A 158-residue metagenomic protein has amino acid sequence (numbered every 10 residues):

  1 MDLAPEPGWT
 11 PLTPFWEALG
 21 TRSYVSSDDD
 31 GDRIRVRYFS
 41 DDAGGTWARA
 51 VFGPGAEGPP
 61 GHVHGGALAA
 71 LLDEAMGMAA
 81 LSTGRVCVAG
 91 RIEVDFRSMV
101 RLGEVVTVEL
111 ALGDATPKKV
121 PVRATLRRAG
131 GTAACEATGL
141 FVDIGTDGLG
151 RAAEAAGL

Functional and structural regions predicted by a protein language model:
M1-R49, G157-L158: Non-catalytic linker/capping segments at the edges of enzyme domains
M1-W16, V100-L102, G113-L158: HotDog/MaoC-like acyl-thioester-processing domains
F39, D95-R97, E109-G113, R127: Conserved positions in beta-strands of structured domains
W47-L71: A conserved, well-ordered hydrophobic junction motif at loop->secondary-structure transitions
A70, E74-T107: Hydrophobic beta-strand-centered segment that forms part of the acyl-chain substrate-binding groove
